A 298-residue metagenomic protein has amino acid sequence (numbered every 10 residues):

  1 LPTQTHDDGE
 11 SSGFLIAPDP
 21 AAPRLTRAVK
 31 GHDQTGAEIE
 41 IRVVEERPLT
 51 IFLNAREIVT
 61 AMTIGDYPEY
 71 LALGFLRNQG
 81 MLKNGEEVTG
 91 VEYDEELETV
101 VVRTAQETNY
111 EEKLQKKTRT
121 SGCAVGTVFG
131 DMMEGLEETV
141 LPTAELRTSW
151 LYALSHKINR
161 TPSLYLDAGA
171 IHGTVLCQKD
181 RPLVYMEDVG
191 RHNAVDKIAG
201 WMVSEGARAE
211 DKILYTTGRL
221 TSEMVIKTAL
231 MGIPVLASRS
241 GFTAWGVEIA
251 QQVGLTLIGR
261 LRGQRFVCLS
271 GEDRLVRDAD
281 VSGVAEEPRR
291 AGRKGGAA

Functional and structural regions predicted by a protein language model:
P2-K179, V184-Y185, A298: Intrinsically disordered, low-complexity regions enriched in acidic/Ser/Thr/Pro/Gln residues
G9-S12, S282, R289: Intrinsically disordered, low-complexity regions of eukaryotic proteins
D188: Flexible, glycine- and charge-enriched loops at secondary-structure boundaries
R191-L269, R274-D280, G295: Feature captures the catalytic cores and cofactor-binding loops of soluble hydro-lyases/lyases that act on carboxylate
R289-A298: Long, low-complexity, intrinsically disordered segments
